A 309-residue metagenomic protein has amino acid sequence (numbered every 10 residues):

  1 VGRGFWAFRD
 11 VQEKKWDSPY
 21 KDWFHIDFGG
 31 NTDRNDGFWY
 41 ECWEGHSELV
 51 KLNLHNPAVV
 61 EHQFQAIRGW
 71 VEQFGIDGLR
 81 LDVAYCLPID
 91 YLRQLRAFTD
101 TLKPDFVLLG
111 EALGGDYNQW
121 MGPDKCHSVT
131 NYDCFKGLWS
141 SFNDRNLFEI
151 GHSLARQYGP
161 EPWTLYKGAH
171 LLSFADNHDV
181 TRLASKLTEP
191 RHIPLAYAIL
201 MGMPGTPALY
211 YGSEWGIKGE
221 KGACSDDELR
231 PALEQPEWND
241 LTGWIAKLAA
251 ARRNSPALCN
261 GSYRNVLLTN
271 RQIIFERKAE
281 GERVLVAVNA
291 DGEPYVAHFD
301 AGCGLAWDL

Functional and structural regions predicted by a protein language model:
V1-G69, Q73, L95-T101, N118: Substrate-binding/active-site clefts of carbohydrate-active enzymes
G2, F8-E13, R68, E72 (+7 more regions): Active-site-proximal helices and loops of the catalytic beta/alpha 8
G45-V60, D77-C86, W139-R145, D179-E189 (+1 more regions): The substrate-binding groove and active-site-proximal loops of carbohydrate-active enzymes, especially glycoside
I76-R80, D105-L109, V129, H170-S173 (+1 more regions): Structural preference for beta-strand elements that scaffold enzyme active sites
L109-G110, P207-G212, P256-S262, W307: Acidic/polar loop patches that form or flank catalytic/metal-binding clefts of enzymes that bind anionic ligands
Y197-L200, P204-K218: Substrate-binding cleft of secreted/luminal carbohydrate-active enzymes
N260-E282: Surface beta-strand/loop "capping" patches
A287-D291: Asparagine-centered strand-capping/turn motif at beta-strand->loop junctions
